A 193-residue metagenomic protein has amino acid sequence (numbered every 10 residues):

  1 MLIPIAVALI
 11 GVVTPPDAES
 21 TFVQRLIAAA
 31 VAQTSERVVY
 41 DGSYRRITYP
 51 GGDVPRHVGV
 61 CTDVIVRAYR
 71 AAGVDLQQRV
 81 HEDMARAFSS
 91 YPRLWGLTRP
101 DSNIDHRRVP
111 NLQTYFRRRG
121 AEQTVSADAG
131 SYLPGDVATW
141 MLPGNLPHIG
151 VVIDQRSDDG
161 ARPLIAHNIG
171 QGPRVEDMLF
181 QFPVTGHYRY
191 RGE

Functional and structural regions predicted by a protein language model:
I3-G11: Bacterial N-terminal signal peptides
G11-G59: Active-site-adjacent structural segments surrounding the nucleophilic cysteine of cysteine proteases and isopeptidases
P15-S20, I47-R56, T98-S102, Q123-A127 (+1 more regions): Second-shell loop/turn segments in exported
F22, I27, A85-I165: ...with weaker cross-activation on analogous glycine-rich loops/strands in unrelated enzymes
V23-I27, V31, T62, V66 (+2 more regions): Extracytoplasmic/secreted envelope proteins and their assembly/folding machinery, especially bacterial periplasmic
V31, S35, V66-V74, H81 (+2 more regions): Sec-exported extracytoplasmic/periplasmic mature domains
G42-T62, D75-R99: Acidic helix-start/capping segments at beta-turn-to-alpha-helix junctions
G160-E193: Low-complexity, Gly/Ser/Thr/Pro-rich intrinsically disordered linker/tail segments
